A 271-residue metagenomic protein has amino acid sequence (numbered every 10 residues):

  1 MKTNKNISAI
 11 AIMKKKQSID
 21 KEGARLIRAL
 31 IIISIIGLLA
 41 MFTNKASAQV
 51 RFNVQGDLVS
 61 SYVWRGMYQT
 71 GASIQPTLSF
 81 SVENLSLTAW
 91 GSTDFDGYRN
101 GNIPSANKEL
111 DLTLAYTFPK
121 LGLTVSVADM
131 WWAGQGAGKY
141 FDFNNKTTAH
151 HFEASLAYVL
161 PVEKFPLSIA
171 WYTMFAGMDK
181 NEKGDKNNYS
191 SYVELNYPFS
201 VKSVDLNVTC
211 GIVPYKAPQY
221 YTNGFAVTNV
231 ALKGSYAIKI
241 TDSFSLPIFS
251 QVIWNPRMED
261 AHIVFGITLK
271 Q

Functional and structural regions predicted by a protein language model:
M1-R51: Cleavable N-terminal export/targeting peptides
A46-R51, N84, P119-T124, P161-P166 (+2 more regions): Short loop/turn motifs that connect adjacent beta-strands in outer-membrane beta-barrel proteins
V50-F52, T70-I74, A106-L110, T148-A154 (+3 more regions): Residues that define the transmembrane beta-barrel architecture of outer-membrane proteins
V54-Y62, L85-F95, T124-A133, Y140 (+3 more regions): Transmembrane beta-strand segments that form the barrel wall of outer-membrane beta-barrel proteins
V63-Q69, Y98-P104, G136-T147, M174-K186 (+2 more regions): Outer-membrane beta-barrel domain signature
T70-M130, L195-L206: Glycine- and aromatic-enriched membrane insertion/assembly motifs of diderm outer-membrane and organelle channel
F143-P218: Detector for outer-membrane/organellar transmembrane beta-barrel domains, recognizing the amphipathic beta-strand
L232, I238, E259-Q271: Outer-membrane beta-barrel "beta-signal"
